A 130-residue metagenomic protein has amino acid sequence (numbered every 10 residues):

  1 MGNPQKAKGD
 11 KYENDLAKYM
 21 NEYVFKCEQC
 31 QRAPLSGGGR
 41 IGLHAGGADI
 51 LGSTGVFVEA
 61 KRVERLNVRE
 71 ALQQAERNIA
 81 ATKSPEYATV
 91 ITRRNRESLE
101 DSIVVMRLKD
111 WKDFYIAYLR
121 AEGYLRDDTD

Functional and structural regions predicted by a protein language model:
M1-D130: Catalytic phosphate/metal-binding cores of nucleic-acid and nucleotide-processing enzymes, i.e., regions that mediate
